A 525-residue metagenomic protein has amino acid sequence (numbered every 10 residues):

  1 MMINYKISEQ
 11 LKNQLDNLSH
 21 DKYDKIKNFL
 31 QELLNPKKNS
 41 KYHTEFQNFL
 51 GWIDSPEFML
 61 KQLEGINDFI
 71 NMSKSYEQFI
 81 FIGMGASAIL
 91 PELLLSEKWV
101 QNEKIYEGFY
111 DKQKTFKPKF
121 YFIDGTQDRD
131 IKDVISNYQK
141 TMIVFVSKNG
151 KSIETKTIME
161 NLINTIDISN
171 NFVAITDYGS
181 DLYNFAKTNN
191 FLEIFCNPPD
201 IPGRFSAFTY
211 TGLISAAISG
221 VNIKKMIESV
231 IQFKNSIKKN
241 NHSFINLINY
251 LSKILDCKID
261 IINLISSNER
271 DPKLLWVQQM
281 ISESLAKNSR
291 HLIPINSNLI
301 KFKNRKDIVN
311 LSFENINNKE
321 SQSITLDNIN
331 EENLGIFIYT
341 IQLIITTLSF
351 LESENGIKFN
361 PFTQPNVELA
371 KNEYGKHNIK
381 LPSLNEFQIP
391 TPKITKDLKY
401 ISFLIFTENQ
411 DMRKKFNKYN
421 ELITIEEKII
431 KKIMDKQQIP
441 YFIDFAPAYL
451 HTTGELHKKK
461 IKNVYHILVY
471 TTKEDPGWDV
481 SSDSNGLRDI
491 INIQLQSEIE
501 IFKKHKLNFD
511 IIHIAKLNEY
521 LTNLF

Functional and structural regions predicted by a protein language model:
M1-E32, G108-K112: N-terminal amphipathic/basic leader segments beginning at the initiator methionine
M2-L11, K41-K61, D68-M72, V221-I227 (+2 more regions): Acidic catalytic cores of enzymes that act on phosphate-bearing nucleotides/polynucleotides
Q31-E64, L95-F116: Glycine/alanine-rich phosphate-binding loops at beta-alpha junctions
N71-K239, V309-L326: Glycine-rich phosphate-binding loops that contact phosphosugars or nucleotide phosphates
F79-L94, F205-Y210, N360-L369, F442-K458: Conserved phosphate/anionic-ligand binding catalytic regions in large, soluble enzymes, centered on
E107-Q113, K119-F122, N170-D177, C196-P202 (+4 more regions): A generic structural motif
I175, G179-F191, D444, L450-K458 (+1 more regions): Glycine-rich, charge-decorated loop segments at or immediately adjacent to ligand/cofactor-binding or catalytic sites
K396-L398, I443-P447, S497-E500, L507-F525: C-terminal amphipathic alpha-helical interaction region
